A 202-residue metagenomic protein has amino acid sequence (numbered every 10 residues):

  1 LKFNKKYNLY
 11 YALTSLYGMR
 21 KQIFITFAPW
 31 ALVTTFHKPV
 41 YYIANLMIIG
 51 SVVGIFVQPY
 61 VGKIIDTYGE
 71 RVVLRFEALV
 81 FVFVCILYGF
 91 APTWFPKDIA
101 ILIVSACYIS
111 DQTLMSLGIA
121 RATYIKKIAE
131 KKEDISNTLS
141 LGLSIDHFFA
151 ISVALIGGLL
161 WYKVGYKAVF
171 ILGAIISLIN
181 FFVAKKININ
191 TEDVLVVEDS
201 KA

Functional and structural regions predicted by a protein language model:
T26-I43, I125-K127: Short amphipathic helix-loop junctions that connect adjacent transmembrane helices in Major Facilitator Superfamily/SLC
V40-Y41, K126, K131-G142: Loop-to-transmembrane helix entry/capping segments in MFS-fold secondary transporters and related SLC/MFSD carriers
V57-E70, W161-Y162: Helix-to-loop junctions at the C-terminal end of transmembrane segments in multipass secondary transporters
T67-F81: Cytoplasmic membrane-interface "Motif A"-like loop-to-helix N-cap segments of 12-TM Major Facilitator Superfamily
L79-K97: C-terminal ends and interior cores of transmembrane alpha-helices in multi-pass membrane transporters/permeases
Y88-G89, Y166, I171-K201: Multi-pass alpha-helical transporter architecture, strongest for 12-TM Major Facilitator/SLC carriers used
D98-S116: Hydrophobic core of transmembrane alpha-helices in multi-pass small-molecule transporters, especially MFS/SLC-type
S116-E130: Intracellular juxtamembrane helix-capping segments at the cytosolic ends of symmetry-related transmembrane helices
